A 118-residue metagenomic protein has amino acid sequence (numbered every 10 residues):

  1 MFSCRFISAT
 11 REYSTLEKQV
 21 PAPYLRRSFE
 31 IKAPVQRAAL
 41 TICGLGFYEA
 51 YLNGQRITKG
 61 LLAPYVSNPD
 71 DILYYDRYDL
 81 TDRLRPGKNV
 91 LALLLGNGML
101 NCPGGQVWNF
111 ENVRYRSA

Functional and structural regions predicted by a protein language model:
M1-Y13: Boundary/junction segments of secreted and surface-exposed precursor proteins
S14-T15, V20, L25-A118: Accessory beta-strand-rich segments of carbohydrate-active enzymes
